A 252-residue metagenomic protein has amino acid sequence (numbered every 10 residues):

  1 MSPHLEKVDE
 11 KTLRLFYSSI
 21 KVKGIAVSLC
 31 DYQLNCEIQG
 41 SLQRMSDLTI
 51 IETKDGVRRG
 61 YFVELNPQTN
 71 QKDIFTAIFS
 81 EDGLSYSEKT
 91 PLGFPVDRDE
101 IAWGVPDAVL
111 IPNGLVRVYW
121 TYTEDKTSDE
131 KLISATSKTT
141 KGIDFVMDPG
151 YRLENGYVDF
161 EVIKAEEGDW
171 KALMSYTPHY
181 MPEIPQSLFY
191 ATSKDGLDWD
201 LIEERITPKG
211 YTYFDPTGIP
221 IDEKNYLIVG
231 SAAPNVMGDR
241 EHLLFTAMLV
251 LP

Functional and structural regions predicted by a protein language model:
M1-D47, I51-A102, V109-V158, I163-Y211 (+1 more regions): Beta-rich carbohydrate-recognition and catalytic domains
